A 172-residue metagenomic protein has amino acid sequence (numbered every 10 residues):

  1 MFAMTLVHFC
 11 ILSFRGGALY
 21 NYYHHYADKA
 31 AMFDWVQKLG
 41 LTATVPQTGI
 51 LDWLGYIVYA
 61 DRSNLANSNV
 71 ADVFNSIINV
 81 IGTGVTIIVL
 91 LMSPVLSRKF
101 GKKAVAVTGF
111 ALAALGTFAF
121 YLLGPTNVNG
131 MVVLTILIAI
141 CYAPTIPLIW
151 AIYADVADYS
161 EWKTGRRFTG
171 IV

Functional and structural regions predicted by a protein language model:
M1-V172: Membrane-embedded alpha-helical bundles of multi-pass transporters/translocases, especially carrier/permease families
